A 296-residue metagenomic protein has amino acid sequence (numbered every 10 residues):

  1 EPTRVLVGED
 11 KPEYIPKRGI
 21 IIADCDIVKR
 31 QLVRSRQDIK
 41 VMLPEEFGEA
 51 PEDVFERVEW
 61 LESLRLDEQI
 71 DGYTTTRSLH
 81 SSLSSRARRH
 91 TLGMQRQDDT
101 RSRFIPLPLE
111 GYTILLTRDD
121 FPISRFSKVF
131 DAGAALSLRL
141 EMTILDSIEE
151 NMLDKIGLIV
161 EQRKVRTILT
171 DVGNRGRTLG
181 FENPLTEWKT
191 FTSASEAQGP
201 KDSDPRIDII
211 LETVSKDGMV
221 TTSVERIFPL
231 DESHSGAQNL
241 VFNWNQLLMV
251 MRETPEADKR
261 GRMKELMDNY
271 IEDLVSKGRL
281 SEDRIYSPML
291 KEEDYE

Functional and structural regions predicted by a protein language model:
T3-L43: Bilobed "Venus flytrap"/periplasmic-binding protein-like clamshell domains and structurally analogous long
K29-E296: Small-molecule-sensing regulatory modules
